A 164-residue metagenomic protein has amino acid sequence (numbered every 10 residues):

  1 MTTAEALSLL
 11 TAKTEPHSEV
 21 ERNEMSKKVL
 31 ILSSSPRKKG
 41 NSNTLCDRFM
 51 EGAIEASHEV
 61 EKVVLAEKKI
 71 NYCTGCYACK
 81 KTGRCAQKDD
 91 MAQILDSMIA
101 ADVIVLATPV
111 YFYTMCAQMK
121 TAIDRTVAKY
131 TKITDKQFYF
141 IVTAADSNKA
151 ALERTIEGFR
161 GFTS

Functional and structural regions predicted by a protein language model:
T2-A6: Extreme N-terminal basic, low-complexity initiation segments that serve as generic localization/processing leaders
L7-L10, H17-A107, Y113-K129: N-terminal beta1-alpha1-beta2 submodule of the flavodoxin-like/Rossmannoid cofactor-binding fold
V110-F112, A145-D146: Short glycine-rich anion-binding loops that position phosphate/pyrophosphate groups of nucleotides and phosphorylated
T134-S164: Short, glycine-/small-residue-rich phosphate/pyrophosphate-handling segment
